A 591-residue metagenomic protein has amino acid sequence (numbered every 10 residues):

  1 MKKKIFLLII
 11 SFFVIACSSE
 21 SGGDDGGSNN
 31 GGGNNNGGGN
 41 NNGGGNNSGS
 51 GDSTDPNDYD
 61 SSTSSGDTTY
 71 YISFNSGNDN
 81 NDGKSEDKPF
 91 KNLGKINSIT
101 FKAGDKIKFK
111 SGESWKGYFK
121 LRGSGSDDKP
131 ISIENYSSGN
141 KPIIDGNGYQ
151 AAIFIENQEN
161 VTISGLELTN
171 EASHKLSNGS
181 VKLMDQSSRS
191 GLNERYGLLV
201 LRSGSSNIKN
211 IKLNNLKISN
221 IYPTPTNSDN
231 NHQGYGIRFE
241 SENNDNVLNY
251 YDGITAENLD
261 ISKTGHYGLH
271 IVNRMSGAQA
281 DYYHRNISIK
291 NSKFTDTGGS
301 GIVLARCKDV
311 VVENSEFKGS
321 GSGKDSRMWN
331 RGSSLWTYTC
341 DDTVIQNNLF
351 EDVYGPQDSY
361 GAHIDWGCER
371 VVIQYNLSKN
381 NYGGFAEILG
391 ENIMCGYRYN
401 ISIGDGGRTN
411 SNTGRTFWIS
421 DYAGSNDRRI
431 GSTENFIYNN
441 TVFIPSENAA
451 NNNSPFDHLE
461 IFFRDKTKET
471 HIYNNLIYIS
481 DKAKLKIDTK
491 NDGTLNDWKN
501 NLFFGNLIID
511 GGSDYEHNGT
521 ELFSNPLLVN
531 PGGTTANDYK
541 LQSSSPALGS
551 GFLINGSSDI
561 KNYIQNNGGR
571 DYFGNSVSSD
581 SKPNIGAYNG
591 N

Functional and structural regions predicted by a protein language model:
I5-S65: Bacterial Sec-dependent N-terminal signal peptides
D55-D58, A536-D538, S545-N591: Surface beta-loop-beta hairpin patches that serve as ligand-binding interfaces in beta-rich domains
D55-S62, I72-K110, S114-W115, K120 (+2 more regions): Acidic Gly/Asp/Thr-rich repetitive segments characteristic of extracellular carbohydrate-active and adhesion proteins
G66-T69, I99-I143, F154-E167, S206-K217 (+1 more regions): Beta-solenoid repeat scaffold
Y71-I72, I133, I144, L527-V529 (+3 more regions): Bulky hydrophobic/aromatic "packing anchor" residues in well-ordered structure
N75-N80, G112-W115, G125, S137-N140 (+5 more regions): Acidic glycine-/aspartate-rich tracts in secreted/extracellular proteins
Y118, D145, Y149-F154, T169-I208 (+3 more regions): Glycine- and acidic/polar-rich repeat regions and solenoidal domains
